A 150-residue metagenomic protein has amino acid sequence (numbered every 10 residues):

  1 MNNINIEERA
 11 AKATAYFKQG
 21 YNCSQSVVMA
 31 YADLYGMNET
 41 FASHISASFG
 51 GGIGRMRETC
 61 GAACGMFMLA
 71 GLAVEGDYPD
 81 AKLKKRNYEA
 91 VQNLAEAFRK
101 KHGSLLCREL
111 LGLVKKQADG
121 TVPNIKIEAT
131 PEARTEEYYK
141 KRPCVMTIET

Functional and structural regions predicted by a protein language model:
M1-K18: Polybasic, low-complexity association/targeting segments
N2-I4, A30-S48, N124-I125: Acidic-glycine-rich active-site phosphate/pyrophosphate-binding loop
N5, N87, V91-T150: C-terminal binding/interaction regions
Y16, A30, L34-M37, L69-D77 (+2 more regions): Change "in soluble alpha/beta enzymes" to "in soluble alpha/beta proteins
Y21, F49-M68: Glycine/serine-rich anion-binding loops at beta->alpha junctions that coordinate negatively charged ligand groups
Y21-N38, K115-Q117: An acidic intrinsically disordered interaction segment
Y35-H44, A70-N93: Phosphate-handling active-site elements
